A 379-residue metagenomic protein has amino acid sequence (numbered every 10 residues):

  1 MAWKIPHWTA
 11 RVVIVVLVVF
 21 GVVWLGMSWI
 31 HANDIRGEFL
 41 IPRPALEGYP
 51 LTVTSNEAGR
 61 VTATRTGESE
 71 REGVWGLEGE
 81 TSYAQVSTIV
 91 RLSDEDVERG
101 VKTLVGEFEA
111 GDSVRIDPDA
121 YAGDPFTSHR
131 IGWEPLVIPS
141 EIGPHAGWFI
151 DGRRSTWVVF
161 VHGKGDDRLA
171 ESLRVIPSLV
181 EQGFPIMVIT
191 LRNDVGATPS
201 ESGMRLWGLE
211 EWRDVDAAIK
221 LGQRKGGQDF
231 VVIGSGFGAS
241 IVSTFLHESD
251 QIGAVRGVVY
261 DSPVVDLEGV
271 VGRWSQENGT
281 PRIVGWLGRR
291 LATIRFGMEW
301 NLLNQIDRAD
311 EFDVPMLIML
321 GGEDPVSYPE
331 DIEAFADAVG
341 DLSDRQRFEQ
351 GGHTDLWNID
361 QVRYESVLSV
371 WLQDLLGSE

Functional and structural regions predicted by a protein language model:
F108-R153: N-terminal cap/lid segment of alpha/beta-hydrolase-fold proteins
E141-R192, G196-T198: Short, surface-exposed "cap/lid" segments of acyl-processing enzymes
M204-K225: Alpha/beta-hydrolase active-site loop
T244-E299: Hydrolase active-site cap/lid region
E311-D313, I318-L320, D324: Short beta-strand/loop motif that positions the catalytic acidic residue of the alpha/beta-hydrolase fold
V314, Y328-D337: Short alpha-helix in the alpha/beta-hydrolase fold that links the catalytic acid
G322-S327, T354-D355: Acidic catalytic loop of the alpha/beta-hydrolase fold
G351-E365: Catalytic histidine-centered segment of alpha/beta-hydrolase-like enzymes
